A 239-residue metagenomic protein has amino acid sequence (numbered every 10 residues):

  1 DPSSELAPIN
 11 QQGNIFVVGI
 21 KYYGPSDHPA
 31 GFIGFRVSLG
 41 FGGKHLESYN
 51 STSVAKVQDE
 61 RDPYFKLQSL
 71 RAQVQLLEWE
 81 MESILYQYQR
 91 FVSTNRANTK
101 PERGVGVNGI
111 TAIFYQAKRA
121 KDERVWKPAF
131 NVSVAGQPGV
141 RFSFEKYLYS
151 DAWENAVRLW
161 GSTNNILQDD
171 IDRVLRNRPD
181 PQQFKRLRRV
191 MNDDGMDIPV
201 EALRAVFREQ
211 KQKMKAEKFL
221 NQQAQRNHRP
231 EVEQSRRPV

Functional and structural regions predicted by a protein language model:
D1-G42, Y64-W126, D180-V239: Basic K/R-rich, polyanion-interacting modules in nucleoproteins and related proteins
P25-M81, D122-I166: Short, surface-exposed polybasic/aromatic micro-patch for ligand or macromolecular engagement
L46, S83, Y88, R119 (+4 more regions): An almost-null, non-specific background feature that weakly reflects generic protein context rather than any particular
G136-N192, A224-P238: Structured core of small recognition/catalytic domains
